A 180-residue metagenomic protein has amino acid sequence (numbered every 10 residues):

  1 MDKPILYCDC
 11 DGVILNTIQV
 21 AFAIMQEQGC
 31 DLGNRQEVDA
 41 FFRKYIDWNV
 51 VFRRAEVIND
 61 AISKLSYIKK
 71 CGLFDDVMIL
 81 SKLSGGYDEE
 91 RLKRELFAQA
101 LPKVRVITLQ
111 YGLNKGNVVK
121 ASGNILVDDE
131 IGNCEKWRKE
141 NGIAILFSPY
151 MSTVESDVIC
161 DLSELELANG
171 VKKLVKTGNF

Functional and structural regions predicted by a protein language model:
M1-N49: Active-site neighborhood of HAD-like aspartate-dependent phosphohydrolases
C10, L80, F147-P149: Generic beta-sheet signal
I14-T17, F22-I24, V77, G86-E90 (+3 more regions): Short catalytic/ligand-binding loop motif for oxyanion handling, primarily in non-cytosolic enzymes, centered on
F52-V57, A61-K93, F97: Substrate-recognition element of Asp-dependent hydrolases with the DxDx(T/V) motif
L80-N124, I131-E135: Substrate-recognition "cap/lid" segment bordering the active-site pocket of phosphatases
I107-Q110, V158-K173: Short acidic-hydrophobic, aromatic-tinged amphipathic segments that line or gate anion-handling sites
I125-L162: Acidic, Mg2+-coordinating phosphoryl-transfer loop and its flanking beta/alpha structural elements, shared across
